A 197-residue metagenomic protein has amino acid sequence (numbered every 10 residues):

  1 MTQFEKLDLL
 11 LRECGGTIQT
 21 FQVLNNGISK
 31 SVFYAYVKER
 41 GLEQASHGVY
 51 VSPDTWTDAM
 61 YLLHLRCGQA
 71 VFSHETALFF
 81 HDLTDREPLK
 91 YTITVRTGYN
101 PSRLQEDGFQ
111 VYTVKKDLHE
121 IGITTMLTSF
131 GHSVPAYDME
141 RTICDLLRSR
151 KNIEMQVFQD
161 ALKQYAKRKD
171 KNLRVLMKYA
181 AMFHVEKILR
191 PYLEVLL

Functional and structural regions predicted by a protein language model:
M1, Q19-F21, N26: Conserved short "hinge" loops at termini or chain/domain junctions
M1-G16: Short amphipathic alpha-helical interface segments
K6, T17-Q22, V49-L197: Nucleic-acid-binding surface
R12, N25-N26, R66: Charged, low-complexity surface patches
N26-K38: Short amphipathic alpha-helical interaction segments
R40-S46: A short, conserved structural fragment
